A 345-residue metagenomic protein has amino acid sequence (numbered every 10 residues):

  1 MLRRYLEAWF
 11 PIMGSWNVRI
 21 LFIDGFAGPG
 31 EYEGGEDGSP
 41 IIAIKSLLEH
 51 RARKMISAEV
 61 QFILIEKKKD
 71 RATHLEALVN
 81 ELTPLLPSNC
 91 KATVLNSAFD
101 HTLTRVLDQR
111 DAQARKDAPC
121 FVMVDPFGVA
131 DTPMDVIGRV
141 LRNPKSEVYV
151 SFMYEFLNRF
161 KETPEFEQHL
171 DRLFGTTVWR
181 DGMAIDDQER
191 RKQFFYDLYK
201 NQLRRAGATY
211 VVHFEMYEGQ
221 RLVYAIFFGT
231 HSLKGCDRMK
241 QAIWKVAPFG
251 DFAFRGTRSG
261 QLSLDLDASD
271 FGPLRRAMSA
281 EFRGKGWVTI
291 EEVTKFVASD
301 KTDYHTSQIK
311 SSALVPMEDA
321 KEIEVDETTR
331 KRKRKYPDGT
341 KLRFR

Functional and structural regions predicted by a protein language model:
M1: Charged catalytic carboxylate motif
R4-V106, T306-L314: SAM cofactor-binding core of SAM-dependent methyltransferases, primarily the Rossmann-like beta-alpha-beta module
A52-I56, C120, P126: ATP-dependent adenylation/nucleotidyltransferase module used to activate substrates
I65-K67, S97, M123-F127, S151-F152: Short His-Asn-centered micro-motif
D111-C120, F127-A320, D326, D338-G339 (+1 more regions): Class I S-adenosyl-L-methionine
E327-R332: Short, Lys/Arg-rich nucleic-acid/phosphate-binding segment
